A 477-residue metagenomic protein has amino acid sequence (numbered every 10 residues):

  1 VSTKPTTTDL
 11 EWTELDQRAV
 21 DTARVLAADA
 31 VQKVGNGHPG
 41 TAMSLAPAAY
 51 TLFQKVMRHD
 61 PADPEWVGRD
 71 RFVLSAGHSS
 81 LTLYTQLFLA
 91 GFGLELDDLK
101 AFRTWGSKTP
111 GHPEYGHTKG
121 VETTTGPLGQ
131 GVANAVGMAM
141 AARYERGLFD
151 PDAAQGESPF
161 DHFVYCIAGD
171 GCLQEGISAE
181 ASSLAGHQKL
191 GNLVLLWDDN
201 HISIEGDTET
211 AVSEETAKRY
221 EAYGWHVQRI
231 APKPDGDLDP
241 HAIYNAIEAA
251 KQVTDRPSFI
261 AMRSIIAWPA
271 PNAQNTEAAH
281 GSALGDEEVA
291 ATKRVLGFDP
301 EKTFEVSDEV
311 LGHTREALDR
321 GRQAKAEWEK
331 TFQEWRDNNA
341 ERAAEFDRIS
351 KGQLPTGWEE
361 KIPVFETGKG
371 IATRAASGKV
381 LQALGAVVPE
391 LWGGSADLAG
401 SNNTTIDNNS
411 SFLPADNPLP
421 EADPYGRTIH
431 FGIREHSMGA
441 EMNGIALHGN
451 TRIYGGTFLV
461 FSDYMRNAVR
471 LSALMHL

Functional and structural regions predicted by a protein language model:
S2-F163, T314-L318, R322-L477: Thiamine diphosphate
P61-A62, H117, T123-E316: Glycine-rich ThDP/TPP pyrophosphate-binding loop and its adjacent helix/strand module within ThDP-dependent enzymes
